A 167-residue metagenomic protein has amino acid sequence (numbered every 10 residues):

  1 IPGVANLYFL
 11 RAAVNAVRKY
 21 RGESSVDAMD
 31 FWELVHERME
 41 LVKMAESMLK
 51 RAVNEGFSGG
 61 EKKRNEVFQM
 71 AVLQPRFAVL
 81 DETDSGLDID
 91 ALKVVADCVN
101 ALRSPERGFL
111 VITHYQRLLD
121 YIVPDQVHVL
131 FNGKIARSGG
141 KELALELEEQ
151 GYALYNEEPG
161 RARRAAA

Functional and structural regions predicted by a protein language model:
I1-R76: ABC-family P-loop ATPase nucleotide-binding domains
A78-L80: Hydrophobic residue in the Walker B motif beta-strand of ABC-type P-loop NTPase nucleotide-binding domains
E82-T83, D90: Walker B catalytic motif
D88-K93, S138: Conserved D-loop-proximal element of ABC-family nucleotide-binding domains
A91, Y115-L118, I122-V123: Helical "lid/switch" subdomain of P-loop NTPase nucleotide-binding domains
L92-P105: Helical segment within the ABC ATPase nucleotide-binding domain
E106-H114: Conserved H-loop
Y121, Q126, L130, K134-E157: Conserved beta-strand-loop-alpha-helix hinge in the C-terminal portion of ABC ATPase nucleotide-binding domains
